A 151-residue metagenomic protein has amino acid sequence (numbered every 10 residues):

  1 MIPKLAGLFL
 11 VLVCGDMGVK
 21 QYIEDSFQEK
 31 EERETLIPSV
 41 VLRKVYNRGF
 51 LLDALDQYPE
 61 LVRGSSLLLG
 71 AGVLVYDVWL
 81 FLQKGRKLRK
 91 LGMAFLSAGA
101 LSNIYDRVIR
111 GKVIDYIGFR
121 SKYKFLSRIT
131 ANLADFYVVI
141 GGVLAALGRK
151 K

Functional and structural regions predicted by a protein language model:
M1-K151: Alpha-helical transmembrane bundles and membrane-interface segments of multipass inner-membrane proteins
